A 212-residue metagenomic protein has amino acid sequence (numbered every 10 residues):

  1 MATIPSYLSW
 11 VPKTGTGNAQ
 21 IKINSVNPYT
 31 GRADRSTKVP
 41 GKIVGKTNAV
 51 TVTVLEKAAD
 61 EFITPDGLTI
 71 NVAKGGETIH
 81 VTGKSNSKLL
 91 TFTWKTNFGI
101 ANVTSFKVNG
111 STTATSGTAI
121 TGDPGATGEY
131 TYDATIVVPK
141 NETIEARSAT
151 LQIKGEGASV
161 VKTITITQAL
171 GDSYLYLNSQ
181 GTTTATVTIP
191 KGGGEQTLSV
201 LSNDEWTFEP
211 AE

Functional and structural regions predicted by a protein language model:
M1-K22, F62, G67, S87-T135 (+4 more regions): Surface-exposed binding patches on compact interaction domains or structured appendages
V26-D34, A126-Y130, V138-A146: Surface-exposed, short loops/turns at beta-strand junctions within beta-sandwich domains
R32-G45, A134, E145-G157: A short beta-strand micro-motif common to beta-rich folds, especially ectodomain repeats
K46-T53, R147, A158-T165: Extracellular and select intracellular beta-sandwich modules with Ser/Thr-enriched, small-residue motifs on
V52-D60, S85, I164-D172: Interdomain boundary/hinge segments at the C-termini of tandem beta-sandwich modules
I70-G76, T186-G193: Short, solvent-exposed loop/linker segments at the N-terminal edge of repeated beta-sheet extracellular domains
V81-S85, I136, L198-S202: Aromatic/hydrophobic beta-strand junction motif of beta-rich domains
